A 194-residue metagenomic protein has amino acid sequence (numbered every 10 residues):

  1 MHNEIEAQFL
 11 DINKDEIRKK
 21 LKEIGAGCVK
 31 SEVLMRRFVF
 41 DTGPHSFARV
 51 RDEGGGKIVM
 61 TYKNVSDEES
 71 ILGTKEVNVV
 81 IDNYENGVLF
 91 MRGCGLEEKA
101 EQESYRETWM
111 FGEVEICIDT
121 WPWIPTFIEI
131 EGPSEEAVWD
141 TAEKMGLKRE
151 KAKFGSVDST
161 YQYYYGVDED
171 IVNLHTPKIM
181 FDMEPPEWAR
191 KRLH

Functional and structural regions predicted by a protein language model:
M1-I116, K148-H194: N-terminal strand-loop-strand beta-hairpin
D119-T120: Short histidine-centered beta-strand/loop micro-motifs that create catalytic or ligand/metal-coordination sites
E135, T141-E150: A hydrophobic, small-residue-rich beta->alpha segment in the mid-to-C-terminal subdomain of diverse proteins
